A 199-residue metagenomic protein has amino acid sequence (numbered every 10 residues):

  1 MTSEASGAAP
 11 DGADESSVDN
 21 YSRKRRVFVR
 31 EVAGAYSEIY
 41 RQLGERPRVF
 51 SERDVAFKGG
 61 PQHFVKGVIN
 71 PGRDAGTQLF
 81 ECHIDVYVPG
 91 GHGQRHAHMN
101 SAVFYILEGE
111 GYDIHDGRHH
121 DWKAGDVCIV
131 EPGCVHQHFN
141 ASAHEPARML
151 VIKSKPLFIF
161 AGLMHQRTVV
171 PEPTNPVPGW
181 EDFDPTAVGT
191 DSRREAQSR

Functional and structural regions predicted by a protein language model:
T2-Q78, H165-R199: A short, N-terminal "cap"/entry segment at the start of jelly-roll beta-barrel domains of the cupin/DSBH fold
V65-N70, E81-A97: Conserved short histidine dyad/triad with adjacent acidic residue
C82, V103-Y105, C128-V130, H144-L163: A short hydrophobic beta-strand segment most commonly corresponding to one strand of the jelly-roll/cupin
V88-P89, N100-G111, G117: Glycine- and acidic-residue-biased ligand/ion/polar-headgroup-sensing regions
G93-H96, D113-I114, V130, H136-A143 (+1 more regions): Short beta-strand His + acidic residue motifs that chelate non-heme Fe in jelly-roll/DSBH and cupin folds
M99, R118, C134-V135, K155: A generic "binding-loop/recognition-motif" signal
G117-G133: Short acidic-glycine-tyrosine-enriched beta hairpin
